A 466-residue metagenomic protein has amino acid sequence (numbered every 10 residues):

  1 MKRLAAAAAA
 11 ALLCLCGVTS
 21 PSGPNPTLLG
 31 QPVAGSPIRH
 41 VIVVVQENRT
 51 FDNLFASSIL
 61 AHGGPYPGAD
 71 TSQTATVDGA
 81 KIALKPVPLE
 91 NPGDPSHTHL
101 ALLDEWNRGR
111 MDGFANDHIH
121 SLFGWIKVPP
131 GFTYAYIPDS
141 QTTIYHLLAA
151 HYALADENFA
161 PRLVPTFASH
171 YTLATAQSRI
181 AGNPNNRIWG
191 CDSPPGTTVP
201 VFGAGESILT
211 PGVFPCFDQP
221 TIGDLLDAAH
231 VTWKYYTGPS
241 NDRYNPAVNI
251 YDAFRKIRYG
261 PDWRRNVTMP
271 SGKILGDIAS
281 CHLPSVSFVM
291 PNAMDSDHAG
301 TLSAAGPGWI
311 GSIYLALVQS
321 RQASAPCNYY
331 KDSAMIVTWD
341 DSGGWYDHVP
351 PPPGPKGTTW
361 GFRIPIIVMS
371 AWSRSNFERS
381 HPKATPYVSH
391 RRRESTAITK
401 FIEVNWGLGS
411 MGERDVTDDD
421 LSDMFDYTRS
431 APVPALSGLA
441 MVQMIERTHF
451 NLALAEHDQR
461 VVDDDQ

Functional and structural regions predicted by a protein language model:
M1-R3: Positively charged n-region of N-terminal signal peptides that target proteins for export
A7-L15: Bacterial N-terminal signal peptides
V18-Q466: N-terminal pro-sequences and low-complexity stem/linker regions of secreted or lumenal proteins
